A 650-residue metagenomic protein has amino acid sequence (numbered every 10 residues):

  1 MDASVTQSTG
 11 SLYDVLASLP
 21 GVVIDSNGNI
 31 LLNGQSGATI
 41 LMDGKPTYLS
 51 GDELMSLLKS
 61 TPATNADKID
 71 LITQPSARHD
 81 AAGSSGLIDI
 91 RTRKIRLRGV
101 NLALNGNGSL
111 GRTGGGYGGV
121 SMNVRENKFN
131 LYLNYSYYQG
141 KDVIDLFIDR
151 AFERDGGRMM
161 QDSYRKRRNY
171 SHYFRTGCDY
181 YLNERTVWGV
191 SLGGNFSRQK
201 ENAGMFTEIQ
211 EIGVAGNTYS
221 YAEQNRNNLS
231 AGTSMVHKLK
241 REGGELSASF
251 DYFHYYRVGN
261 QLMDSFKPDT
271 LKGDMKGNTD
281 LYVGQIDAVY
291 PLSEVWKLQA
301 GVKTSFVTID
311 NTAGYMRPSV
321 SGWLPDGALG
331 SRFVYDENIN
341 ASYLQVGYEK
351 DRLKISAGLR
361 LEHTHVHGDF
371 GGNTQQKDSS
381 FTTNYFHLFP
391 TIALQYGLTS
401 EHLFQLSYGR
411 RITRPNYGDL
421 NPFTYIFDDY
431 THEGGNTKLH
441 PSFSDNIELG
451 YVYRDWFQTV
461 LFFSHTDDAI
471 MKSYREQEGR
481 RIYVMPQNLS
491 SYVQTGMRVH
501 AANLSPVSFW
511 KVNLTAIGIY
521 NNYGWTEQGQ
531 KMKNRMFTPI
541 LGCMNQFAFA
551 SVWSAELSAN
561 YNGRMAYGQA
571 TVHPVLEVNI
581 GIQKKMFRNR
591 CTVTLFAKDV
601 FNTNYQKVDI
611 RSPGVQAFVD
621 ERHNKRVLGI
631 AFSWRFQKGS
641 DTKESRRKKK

Functional and structural regions predicted by a protein language model:
L12-V15, L54-L57, L71, G83-N105 (+1 more regions): N-terminal periplasmic accessory domains that precede and gate Gram-negative outer-membrane beta-barrel machines
Y13-S50: Extracytoplasmic beta-strand/coil segments of soluble accessory domains associated with Gram-negative outer-membrane
P46-T73: Short acidic/polar hinge/loop motifs at secondary-structure boundaries that mediate gating or recognition
T113-K141, G157-A203, N227-L229, I392 (+2 more regions): Transmembrane beta-barrel wall of Gram-negative outer-membrane proteins
D162, L281-Q285, L329-G330, N436 (+4 more regions): Outer membrane beta-barrel strand-and-loop segments of large Gram-negative receptors, especially TonB-dependent
Y173-S197, S220-G371, G397, E401 (+3 more regions): Face-selective signature of the C-terminal outer-membrane beta-barrel domain
Y256-V258, D310, G322, H365-G372 (+4 more regions): Surface-exposed extracellular loop regions of Gram-negative outer-membrane beta-barrel proteins, predominantly
S331-I339, T383, I412-L461, H465 (+2 more regions): Outer-membrane beta-barrel signature, preferentially recognizing the C-terminal barrel domain of Gram-negative
